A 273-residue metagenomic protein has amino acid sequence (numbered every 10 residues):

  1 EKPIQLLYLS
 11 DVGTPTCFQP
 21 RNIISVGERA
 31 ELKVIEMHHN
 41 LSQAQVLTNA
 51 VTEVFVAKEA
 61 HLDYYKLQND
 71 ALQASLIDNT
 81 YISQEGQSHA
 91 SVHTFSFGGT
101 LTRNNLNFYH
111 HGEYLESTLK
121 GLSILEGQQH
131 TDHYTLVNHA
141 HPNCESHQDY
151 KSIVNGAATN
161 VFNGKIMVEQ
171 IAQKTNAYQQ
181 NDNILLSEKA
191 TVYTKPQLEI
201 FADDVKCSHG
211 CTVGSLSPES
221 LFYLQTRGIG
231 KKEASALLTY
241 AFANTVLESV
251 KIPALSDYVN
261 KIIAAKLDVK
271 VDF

Functional and structural regions predicted by a protein language model:
E1-F222, T226-I229, A243, V250-F273: Conserved beta-strand/loop scaffold segments within soluble protein domains that form the structured core and edges
